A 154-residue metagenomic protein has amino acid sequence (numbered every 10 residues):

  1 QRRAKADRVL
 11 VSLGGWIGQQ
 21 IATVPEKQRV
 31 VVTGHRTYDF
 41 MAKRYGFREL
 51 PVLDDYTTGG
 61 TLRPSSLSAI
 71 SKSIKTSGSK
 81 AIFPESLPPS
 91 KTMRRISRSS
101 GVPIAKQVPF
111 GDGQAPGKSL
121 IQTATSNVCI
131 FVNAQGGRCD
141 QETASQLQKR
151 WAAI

Functional and structural regions predicted by a protein language model:
Q1-I154: Extracytoplasmic metal-acquisition and chelation regions
